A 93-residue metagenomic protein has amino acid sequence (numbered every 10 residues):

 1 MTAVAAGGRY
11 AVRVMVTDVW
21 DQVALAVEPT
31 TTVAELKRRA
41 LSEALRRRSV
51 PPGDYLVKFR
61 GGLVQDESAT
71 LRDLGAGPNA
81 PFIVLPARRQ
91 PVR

Functional and structural regions predicted by a protein language model:
M1-R93: Ubiquitin system architectures
